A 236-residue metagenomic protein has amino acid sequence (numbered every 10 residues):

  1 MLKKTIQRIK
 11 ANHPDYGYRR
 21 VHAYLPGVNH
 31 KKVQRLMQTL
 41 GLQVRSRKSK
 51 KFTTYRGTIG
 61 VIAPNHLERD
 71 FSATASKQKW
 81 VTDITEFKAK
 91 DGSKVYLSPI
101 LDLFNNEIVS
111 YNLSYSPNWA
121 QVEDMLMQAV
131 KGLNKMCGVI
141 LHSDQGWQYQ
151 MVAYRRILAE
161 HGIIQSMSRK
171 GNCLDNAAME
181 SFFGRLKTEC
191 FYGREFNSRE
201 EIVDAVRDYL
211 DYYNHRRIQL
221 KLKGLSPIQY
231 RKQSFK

Functional and structural regions predicted by a protein language model:
M1-A75, N172, S226-F235: Basic, flexible linker segments flanking DNA-binding modules in nucleic acid-interacting mobile-element proteins
I6, V21, V33, M37 (+13 more regions): Mobile genetic element proteins and their domesticated derivatives, centered on retroelements and DNA transposons
D15, P26, F71-A73, K90 (+3 more regions): Conserved, non-catalytic sequence blocks in retroelement Pol enzymes and Pol-derived host proteins
T53-G57, S143-Q145, M151-V152, M167-K187 (+2 more regions): RNase H-like two-metal-ion nuclease catalytic core shared by retroviral integrases and related mobile-element nucleases
R69-V109, Y115-P117: An active-site-proximal beta-strand-loop segment
S93, N112-K135, I140: Active-site beta-loop-alpha junctions of metal-dependent nucleic acid enzymes, especially the RNase H-like/DDE
E107-Y111, Q165-S168, Y192-G193: Short small-residue beta-strand/loop micro-motif enriched in glycine and branched aliphatics
A159-I163, R185-K236: C-terminal domain-tail junction helix/linker
